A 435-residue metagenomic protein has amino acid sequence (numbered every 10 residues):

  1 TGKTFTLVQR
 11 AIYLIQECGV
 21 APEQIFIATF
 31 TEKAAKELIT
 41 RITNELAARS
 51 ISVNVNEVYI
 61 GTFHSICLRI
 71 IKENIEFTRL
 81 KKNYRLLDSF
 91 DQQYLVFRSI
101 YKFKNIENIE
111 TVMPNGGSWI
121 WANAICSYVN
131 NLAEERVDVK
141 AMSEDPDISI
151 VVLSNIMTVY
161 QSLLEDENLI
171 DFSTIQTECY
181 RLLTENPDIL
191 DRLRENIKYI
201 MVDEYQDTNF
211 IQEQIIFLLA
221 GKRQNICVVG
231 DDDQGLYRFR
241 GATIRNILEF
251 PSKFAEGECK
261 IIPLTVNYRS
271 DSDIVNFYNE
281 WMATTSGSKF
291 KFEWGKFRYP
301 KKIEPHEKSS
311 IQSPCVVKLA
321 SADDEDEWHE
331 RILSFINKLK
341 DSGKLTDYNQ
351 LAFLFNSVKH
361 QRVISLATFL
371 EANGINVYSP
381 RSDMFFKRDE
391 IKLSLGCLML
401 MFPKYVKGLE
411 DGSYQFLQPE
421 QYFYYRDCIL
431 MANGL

Functional and structural regions predicted by a protein language model:
T1, E23, L80-L86, E258-R269 (+1 more regions): Inter-lobe coupling/hinge region of RecA-like P-loop helicase motors
T1-L80, L86, D191: P-loop NTPase Walker
R10, E37-E45, I66-E73, D91 (+8 more regions): Alpha-helical scaffold elements adjacent to nucleotide-binding pockets in ATP/GTP-utilizing enzyme cores
I12-Y13, R98, F210-L319: Conserved RecA-like helicase ATPase core segment that couples NTP binding/hydrolysis to strand translocation
F26-I27, A34-A35, Y59, R85-Q93 (+2 more regions): Conserved helicase NTPase motor core
F30-A35, L86, V266-S270, L354-V363 (+1 more regions): Acidic, metal-coordinating catalytic cores used for nucleic-acid/nucleotide bond scission and strand-transfer chemistry
N54-E57, E76-I170, I197, I261-Y268 (+2 more regions): ATP-hydrolysis module of ASCE/P-loop NTPase motor domains, specifically the Walker B Asp-Glu catalytic pair
K253-E256, D341-L435: ATPase/helicase motor core of nucleic-acid motors
